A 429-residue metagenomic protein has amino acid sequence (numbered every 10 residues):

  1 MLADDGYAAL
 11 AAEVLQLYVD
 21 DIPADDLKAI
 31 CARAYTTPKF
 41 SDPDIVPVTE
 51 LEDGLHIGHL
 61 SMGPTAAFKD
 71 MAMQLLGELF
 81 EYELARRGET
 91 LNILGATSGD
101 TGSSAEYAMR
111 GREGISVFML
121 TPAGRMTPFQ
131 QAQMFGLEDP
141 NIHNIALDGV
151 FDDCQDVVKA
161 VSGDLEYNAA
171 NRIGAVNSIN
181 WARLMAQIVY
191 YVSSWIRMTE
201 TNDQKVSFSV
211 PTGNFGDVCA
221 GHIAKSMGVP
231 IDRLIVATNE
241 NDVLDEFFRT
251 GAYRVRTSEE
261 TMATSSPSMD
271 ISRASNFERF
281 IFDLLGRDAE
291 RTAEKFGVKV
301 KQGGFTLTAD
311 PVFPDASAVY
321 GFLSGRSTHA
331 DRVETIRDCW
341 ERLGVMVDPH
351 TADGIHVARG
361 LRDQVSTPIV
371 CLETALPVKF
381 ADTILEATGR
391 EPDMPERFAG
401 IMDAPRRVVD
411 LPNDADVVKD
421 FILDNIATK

Functional and structural regions predicted by a protein language model:
M1-K429: PLP-dependent amino-acid enzyme catalytic core
